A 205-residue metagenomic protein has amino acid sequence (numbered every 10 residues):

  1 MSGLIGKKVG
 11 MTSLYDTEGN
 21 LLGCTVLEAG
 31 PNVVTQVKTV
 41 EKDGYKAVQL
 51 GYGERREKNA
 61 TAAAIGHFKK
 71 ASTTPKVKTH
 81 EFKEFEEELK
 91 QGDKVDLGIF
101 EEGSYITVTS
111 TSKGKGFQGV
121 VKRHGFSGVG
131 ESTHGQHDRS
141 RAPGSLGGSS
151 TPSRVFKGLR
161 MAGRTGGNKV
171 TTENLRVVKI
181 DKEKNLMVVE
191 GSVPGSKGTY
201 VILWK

Functional and structural regions predicted by a protein language model:
M1-K205: Extended basic (Lys/Arg/His-rich) segments that typically form rRNA-contacting surfaces in ribosomal proteins
